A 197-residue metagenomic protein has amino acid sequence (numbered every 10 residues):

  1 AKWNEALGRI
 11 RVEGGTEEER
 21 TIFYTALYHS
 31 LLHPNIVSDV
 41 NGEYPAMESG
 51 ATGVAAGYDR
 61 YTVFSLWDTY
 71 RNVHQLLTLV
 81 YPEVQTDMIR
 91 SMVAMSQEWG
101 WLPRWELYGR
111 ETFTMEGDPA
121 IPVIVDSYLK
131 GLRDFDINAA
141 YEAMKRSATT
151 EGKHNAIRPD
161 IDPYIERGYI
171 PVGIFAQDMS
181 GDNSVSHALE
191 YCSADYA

Functional and structural regions predicted by a protein language model:
A1-R60, A94, W101-R104, R133-K153: Acidic/polar, glycine-enriched structural segments that form the non-catalytic walls/loops of the carbohydrate-binding
L7-T16, R60-T62, V73-T78, R110-E111 (+2 more regions): Second-shell loop/turn segments in exported
E13, D59-V63, V73-Q75, L79-T86 (+1 more regions): A conserved hydrophobic secondary-structure block that centers on an alpha-helix together with its immediately flanking
E17, G50-A51, V63-L66, T114-M115 (+1 more regions): Short helix-capping and inter-helix turn/linker motifs at the boundaries of alpha-helical repeat units
F23-S38, T62-Q85, V125-G131, D195-Y196: Alpha-helical support elements that line or immediately flank enzyme active sites and cofactor-binding pockets
D87, S91-A197: Active-site cavity-forming subdomains of large catalytic enzyme subunits
